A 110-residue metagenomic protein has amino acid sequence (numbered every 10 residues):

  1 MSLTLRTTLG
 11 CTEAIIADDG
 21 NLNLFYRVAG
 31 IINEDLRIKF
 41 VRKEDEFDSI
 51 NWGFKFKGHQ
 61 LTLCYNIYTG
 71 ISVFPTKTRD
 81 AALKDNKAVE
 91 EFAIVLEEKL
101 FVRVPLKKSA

Functional and structural regions predicted by a protein language model:
M1-D48: Negatively charged, low-complexity tracts enriched in Asp/Glu with abundant Ser/Thr
I15, N51, G70-F74: Ordered hydrophobic segments in well-structured contexts
N23, I38, W52-F54, S72 (+2 more regions): Short non-domain terminal segments
E46-Y65, T69: Short, intrinsically disordered low-complexity segments
L61-K87: Intrinsically disordered, low-complexity regulatory segments enriched in Ser/Thr/Pro and charged residues
R79-A110: Mixed-charge, Lys/Arg-enriched low-complexity segments
